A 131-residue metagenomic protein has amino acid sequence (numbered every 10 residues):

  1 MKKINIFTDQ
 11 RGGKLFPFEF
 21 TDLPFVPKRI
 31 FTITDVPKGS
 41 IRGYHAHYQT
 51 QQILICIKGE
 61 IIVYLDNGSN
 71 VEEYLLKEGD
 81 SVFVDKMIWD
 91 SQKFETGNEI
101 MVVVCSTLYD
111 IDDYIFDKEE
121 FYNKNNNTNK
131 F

Functional and structural regions predicted by a protein language model:
M1-E78, V82, G97-N98, V103-E119 (+1 more regions): Non-catalytic, conserved peripheral segments adjacent to functional cores
D90: Surface-exposed, Lys/Arg-rich phosphate-binding patches that contact polyanionic backbones
K93-F94: Asparagine-centered strand-capping/turn motif at beta-strand->loop junctions
